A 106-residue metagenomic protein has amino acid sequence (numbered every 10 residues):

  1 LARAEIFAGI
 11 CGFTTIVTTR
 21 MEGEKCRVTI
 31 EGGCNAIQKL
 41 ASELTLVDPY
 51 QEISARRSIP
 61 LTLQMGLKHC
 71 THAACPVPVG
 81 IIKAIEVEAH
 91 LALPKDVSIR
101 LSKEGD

Functional and structural regions predicted by a protein language model:
L1-A4, S58, K83-A84: Short secondary-structure boundary micro-motifs
L1-T29: Basic/polar, acidic-poor N-terminal "presequence/leader" segments that form or can form short amphipathic helices
I10, C34, I85: Glycine-rich beta-alpha junction loops
V17-T19, T62, S98-S102: Generic preference for hydrophobic/aromatic residues in regular secondary structure cores
M21-I82, A92-L93: Active-site- and interface-proximal helix/loop "cap" or "latch" segments in soluble metabolic and energy-transducing
K83-D106: C-terminal charged interaction modules
